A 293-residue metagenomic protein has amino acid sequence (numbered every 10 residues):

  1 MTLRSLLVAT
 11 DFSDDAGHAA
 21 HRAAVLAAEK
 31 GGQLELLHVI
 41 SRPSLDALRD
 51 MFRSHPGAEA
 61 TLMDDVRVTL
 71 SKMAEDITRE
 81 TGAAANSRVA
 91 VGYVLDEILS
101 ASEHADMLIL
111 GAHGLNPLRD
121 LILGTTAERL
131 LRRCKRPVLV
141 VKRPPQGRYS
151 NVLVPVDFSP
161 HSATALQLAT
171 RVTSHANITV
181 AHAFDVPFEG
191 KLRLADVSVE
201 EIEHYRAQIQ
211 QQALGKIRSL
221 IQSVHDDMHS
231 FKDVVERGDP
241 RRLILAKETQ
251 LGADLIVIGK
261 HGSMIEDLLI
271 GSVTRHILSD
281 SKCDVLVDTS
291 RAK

Functional and structural regions predicted by a protein language model:
M1-S54, N151-E200, S230: Small/aliphatic-rich secondary-structure junction motif
M1-T2, R22, S41-S44, R49 (+5 more regions): Structural beta-alpha unit
L6, S100-A101, P145, V152 (+2 more regions): Structural alpha-helical scaffold elements that stabilize or flank donor/cofactor-binding regions in carbohydrate
E35-L37, N86-A90, L139, T179-A181 (+2 more regions): General small-molecule cofactor/ligand-binding pocket signal
S54-V68, V199-Q212: A short acidic, glycine-rich active-site loop that binds or catalyzes chemistry on phosphate/adenosine moieties
L110-R129, R148-Y149, L255-D280, S290: Glycine-rich, Arg-bearing micro-motifs that act as flexible, cationic patches
A112, L139-L168, D185-H229, R241: Conserved N-terminal glycine/acidic-rich loop preference
T125-P144: Short, structured interface segments
